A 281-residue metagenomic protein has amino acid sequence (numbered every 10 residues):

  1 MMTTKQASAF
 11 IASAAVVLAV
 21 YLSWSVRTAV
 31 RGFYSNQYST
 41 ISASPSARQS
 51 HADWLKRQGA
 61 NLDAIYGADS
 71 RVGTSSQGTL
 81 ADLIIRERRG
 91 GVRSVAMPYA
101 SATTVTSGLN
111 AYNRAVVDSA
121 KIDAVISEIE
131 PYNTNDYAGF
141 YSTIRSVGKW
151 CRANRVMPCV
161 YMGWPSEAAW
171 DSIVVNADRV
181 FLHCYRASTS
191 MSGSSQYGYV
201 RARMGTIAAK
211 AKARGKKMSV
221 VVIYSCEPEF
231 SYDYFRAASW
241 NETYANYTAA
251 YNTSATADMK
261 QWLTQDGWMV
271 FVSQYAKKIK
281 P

Functional and structural regions predicted by a protein language model:
S23-D69, P98-A100, C159-M162, M269-A276: Boundary/entry segment of secreted carbohydrate-active catalytic domains
G32-Q37, R93-V105, I144-A169, K216-P228: Aromatic-lined carbohydrate-recognition surfaces of secreted/lumenal glycan-active proteins
Y38-R57, T104-D118, W164-I173, W240-M259: Short, acidic/polar
A64-Y99, N135-V160: Aromatic-lined substrate-binding rim segments of carbohydrate-active enzymes
I65-D69, Y112-G139, Q265-V270: Active-site groove signature of glycoside hydrolases
I122-A124, I129-N133, S166-Y199, S273: Aromatic- and acid-rich polysaccharide-binding/catalytic face of secreted or lumenal carbohydrate-active enzymes
V156, Y185-S231: Glycoside hydrolase catalytic-domain groove-lining segments
S219-P281: Substrate-binding cleft of secreted/luminal carbohydrate-active enzymes
